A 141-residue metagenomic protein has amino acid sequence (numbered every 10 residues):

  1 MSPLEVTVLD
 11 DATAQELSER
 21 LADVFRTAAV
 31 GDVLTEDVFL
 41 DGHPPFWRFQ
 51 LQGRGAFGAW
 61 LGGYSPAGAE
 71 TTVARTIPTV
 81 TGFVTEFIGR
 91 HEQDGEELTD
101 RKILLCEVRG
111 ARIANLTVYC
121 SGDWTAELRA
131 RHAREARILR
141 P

Functional and structural regions predicted by a protein language model:
M1-L9, A59-P141: A beta-strand edge to alpha-helix "cap/lid" segment located at domain peripheries
P3-E36: Short acidic-aromatic low-complexity motifs
A12-A22, D41-P45, A59-G63, V118-Y119: Short, mixed-charge, low-aromatic patches
Q15, Q50-Q52, Q93: Residue-identity detector for glutamine
T27-V80: A solvent-exposed, acidic/Ser-Thr-rich amphipathic alpha-helical stretch
